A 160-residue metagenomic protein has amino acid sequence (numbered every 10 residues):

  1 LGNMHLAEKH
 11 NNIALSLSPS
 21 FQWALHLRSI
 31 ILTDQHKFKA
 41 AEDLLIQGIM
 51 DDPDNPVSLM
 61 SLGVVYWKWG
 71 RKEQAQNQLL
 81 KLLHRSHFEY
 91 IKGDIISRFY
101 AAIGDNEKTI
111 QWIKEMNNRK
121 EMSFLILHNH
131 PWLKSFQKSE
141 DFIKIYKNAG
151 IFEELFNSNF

Functional and structural regions predicted by a protein language model:
L1-F160: Alpha-helical protein-protein interaction modules
